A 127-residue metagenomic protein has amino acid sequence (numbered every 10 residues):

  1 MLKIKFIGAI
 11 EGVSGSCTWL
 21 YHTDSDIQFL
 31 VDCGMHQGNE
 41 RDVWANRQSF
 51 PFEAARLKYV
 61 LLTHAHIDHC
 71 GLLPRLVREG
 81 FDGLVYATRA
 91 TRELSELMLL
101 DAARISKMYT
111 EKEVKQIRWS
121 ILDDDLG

Functional and structural regions predicted by a protein language model:
M1-K5, Q28: Extreme N-terminal starter segment of soluble prokaryotic enzymes
I10-G15, H22-L62, H66-G83, A87 (+1 more regions): Pre-active-site segment of Zn-dependent metallo-hydrolases
G127: Active-site donor-binding segments of glycosyltransferases and PAPS-dependent sulfotransferases
